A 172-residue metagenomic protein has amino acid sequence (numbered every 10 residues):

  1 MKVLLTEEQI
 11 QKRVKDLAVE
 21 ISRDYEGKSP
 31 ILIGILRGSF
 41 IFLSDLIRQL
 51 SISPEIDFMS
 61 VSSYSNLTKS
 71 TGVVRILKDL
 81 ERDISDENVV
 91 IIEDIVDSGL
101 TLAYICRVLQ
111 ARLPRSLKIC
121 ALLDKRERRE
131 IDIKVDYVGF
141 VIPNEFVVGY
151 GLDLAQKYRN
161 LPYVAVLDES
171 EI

Functional and structural regions predicted by a protein language model:
M1-I172: PRPP-associated nucleotide enzymes
